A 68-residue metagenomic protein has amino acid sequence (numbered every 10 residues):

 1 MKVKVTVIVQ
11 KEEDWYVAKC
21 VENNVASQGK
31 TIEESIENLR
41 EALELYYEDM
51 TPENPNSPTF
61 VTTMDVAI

Functional and structural regions predicted by a protein language model:
M1-V5, E37-I68: Short, charged, surface-exposed hinge/linker loops at domain edges that act as mobile lids or interdomain connectors
V3, I8-C20: Short aromatic-glycine-(Arg/Gly/Cys) micro-motifs in beta-strand/loop hairpins
T6, S27, T31, T62: Ser/Thr-centric signal marking residues that sit in or immediately flank functional binding/regulatory motifs
V9-K11, Q28, N54: A broad, low-amplitude sensor of folded, mature protein cores
W15-R40, Y46-E48: Amphipathic, hydrophobic secondary-structure cores in small proteins
